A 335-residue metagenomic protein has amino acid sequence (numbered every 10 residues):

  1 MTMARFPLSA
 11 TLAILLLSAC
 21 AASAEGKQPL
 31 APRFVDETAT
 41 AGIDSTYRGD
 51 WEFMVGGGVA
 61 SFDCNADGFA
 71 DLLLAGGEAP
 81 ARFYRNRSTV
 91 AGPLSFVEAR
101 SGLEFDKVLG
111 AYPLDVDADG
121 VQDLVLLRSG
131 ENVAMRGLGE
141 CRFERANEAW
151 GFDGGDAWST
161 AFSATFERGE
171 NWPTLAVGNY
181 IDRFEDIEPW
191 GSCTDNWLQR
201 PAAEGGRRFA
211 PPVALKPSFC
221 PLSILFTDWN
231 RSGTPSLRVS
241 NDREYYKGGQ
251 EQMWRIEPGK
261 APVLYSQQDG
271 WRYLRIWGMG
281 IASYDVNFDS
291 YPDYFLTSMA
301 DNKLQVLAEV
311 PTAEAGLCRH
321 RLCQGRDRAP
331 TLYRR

Functional and structural regions predicted by a protein language model:
M1-T11: Bacterial N-terminal signal peptides that target proteins for export
S9-A19: Bacterial N-terminal signal peptides
C20-R335: Beta-propeller-forming repeat regions
